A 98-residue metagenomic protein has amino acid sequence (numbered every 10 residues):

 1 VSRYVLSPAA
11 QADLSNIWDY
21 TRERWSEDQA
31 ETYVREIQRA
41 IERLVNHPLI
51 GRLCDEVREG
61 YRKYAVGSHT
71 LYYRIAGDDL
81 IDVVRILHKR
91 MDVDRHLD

Functional and structural regions predicted by a protein language model:
V1-V57, Y61: Basic, Lys/Arg-enriched alpha-helical interface segments
L49-L80: Basic/aromatic recognition patch in beta-strand/loop cores that engages polyanionic ligands
L71-D98: Enriched for short, Lys/Arg-rich terminal
